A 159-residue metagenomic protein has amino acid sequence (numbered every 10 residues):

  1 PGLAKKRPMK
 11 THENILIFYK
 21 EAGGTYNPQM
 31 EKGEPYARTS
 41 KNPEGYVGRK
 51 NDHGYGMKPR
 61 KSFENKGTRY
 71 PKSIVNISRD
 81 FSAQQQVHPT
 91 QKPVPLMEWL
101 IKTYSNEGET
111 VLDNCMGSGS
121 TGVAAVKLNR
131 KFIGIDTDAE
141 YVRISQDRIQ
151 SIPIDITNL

Functional and structural regions predicted by a protein language model:
P1-I144, I154: Core catalytic lobe of class I
Q146-L159: Short, conserved SAM-binding/catalytic segment of Class I S-adenosyl-L-methionine-dependent methyltransferases
